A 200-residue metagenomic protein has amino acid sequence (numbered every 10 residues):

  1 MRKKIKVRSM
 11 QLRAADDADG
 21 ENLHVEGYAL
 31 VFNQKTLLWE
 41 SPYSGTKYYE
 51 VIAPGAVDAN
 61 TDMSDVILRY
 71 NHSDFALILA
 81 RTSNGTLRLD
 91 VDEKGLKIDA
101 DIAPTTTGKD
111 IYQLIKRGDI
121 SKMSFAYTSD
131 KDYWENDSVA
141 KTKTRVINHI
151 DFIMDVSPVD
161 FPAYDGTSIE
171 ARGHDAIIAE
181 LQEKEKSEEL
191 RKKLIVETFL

Functional and structural regions predicted by a protein language model:
M1-Q182: Signature of dsDNA virion morphogenesis modules
I178-L200: Terminal short linear interaction segments
